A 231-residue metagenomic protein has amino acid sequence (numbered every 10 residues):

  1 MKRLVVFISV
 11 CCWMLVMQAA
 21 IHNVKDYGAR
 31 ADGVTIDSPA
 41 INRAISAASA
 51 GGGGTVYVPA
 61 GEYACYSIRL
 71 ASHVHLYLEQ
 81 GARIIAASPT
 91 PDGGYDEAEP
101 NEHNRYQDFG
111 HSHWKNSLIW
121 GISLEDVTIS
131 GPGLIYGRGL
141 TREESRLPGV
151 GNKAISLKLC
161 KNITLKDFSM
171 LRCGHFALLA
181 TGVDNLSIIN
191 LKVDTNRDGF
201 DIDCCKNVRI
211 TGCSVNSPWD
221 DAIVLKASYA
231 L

Functional and structural regions predicted by a protein language model:
M1-H22: Bacterial Sec-dependent N-terminal signal peptides
M17-L231: Extracellular/periplasmic carbohydrate-active domains that bind, remodel, or depolymerize complex polysaccharides
